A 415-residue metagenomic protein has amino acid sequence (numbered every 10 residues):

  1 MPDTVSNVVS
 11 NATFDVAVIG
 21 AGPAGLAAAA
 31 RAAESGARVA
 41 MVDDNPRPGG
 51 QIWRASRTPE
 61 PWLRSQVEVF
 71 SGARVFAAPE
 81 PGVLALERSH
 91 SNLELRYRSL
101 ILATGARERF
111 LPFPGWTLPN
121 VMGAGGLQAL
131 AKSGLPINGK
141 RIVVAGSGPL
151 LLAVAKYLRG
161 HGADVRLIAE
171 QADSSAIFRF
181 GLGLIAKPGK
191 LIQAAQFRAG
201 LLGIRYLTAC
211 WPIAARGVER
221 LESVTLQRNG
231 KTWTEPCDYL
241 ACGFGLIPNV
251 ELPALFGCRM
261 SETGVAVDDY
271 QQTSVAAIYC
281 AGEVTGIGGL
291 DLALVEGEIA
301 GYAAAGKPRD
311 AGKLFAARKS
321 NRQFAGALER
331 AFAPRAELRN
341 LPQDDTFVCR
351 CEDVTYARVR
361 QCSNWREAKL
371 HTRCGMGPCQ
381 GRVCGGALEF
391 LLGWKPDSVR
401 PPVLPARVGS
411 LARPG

Functional and structural regions predicted by a protein language model:
N11-A24, K140-A145: Beta1/beta-strand and adjacent pyrophosphate-binding region of the FAD-binding site in flavoprotein oxidoreductases
V16-R38, V154-L158: N-terminal Rossmann-like FAD-binding beta1-loop-alpha1 element of flavoenzymes
E34-Q51, R166-S175: Glycine-rich FAD pyrophosphate-binding loop
W62-R88, L95, H161-E251, S261: A Rossmann-like FAD-binding core segment of flavoenzymes
A106-V143, S147-V154, E262-D269: Glycine-rich dinucleotide-binding loop and its adjacent helix/turn
M122-A131, Y239-G288: FAD-site-proximal beta/loop scaffold in flavoenzymes
Q272, Y302-L341: Active-site-proximal substrate-binding core of FAD-dependent oxidoreductases
A281-A316: A conserved FAD-binding loop/helix module that cradles the flavin
